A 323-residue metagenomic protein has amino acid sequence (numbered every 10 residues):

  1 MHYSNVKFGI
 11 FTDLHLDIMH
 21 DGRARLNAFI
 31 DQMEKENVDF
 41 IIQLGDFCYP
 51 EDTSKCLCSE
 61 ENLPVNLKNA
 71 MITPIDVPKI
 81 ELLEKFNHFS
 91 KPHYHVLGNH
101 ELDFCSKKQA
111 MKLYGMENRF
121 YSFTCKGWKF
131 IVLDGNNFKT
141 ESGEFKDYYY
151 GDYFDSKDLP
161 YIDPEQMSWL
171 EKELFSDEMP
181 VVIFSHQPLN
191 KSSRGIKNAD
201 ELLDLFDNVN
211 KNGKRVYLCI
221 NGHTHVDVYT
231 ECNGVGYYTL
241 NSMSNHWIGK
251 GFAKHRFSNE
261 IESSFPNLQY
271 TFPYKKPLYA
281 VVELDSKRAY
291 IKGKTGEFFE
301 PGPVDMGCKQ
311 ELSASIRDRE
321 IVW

Functional and structural regions predicted by a protein language model:
M1-I75: N-terminal active-site segment of His-dependent metallophosphoesterases
M1-V6, G251-S264, A289-I291, M306-W323: Non-catalytic terminal accessory segments
F8, I41, F130, V181-V182: Hydrophobic beta-strand anchors of alpha/beta hydrolase catalytic cores
D13, G45-D46, G98-N99, H186 (+1 more regions): Active-site glycine-centered loops adjacent to acidic/histidine catalytic or metal-binding residues that shape
L16, I183-P188, C219-D227: Histidine-centered catalytic micro-motifs
L44-E51, K172-S192: Short acidic, glycine-rich surface-loop motifs adjacent to enzyme active sites
K55-F175, E201-V216, V226-D285, A289 (+1 more regions): Extended active-site neighborhood of metal-dependent phosphoesterases/phosphodiesterases
